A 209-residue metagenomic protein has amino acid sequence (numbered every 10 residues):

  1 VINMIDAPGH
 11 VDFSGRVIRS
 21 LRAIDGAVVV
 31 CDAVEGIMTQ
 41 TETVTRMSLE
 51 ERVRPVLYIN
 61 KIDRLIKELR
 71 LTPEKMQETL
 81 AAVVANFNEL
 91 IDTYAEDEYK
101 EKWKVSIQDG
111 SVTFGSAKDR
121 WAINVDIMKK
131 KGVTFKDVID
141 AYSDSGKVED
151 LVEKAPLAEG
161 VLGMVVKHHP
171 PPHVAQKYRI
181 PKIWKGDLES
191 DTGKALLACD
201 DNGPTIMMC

Functional and structural regions predicted by a protein language model:
V1-C209: Structural and coupling elements of P-loop NTPases
